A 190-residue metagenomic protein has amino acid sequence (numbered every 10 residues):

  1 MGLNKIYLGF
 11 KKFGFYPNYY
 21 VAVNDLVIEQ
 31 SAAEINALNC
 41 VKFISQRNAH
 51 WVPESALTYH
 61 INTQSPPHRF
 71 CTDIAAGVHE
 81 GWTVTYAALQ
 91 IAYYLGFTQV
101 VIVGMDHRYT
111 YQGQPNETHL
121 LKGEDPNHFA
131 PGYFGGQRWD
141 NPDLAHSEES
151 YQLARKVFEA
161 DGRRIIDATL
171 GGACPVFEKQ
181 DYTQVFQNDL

Functional and structural regions predicted by a protein language model:
M1-L190: Metal-ion/cofactor- or nucleotide/acyl-coenzyme-handling active-site neighborhoods
